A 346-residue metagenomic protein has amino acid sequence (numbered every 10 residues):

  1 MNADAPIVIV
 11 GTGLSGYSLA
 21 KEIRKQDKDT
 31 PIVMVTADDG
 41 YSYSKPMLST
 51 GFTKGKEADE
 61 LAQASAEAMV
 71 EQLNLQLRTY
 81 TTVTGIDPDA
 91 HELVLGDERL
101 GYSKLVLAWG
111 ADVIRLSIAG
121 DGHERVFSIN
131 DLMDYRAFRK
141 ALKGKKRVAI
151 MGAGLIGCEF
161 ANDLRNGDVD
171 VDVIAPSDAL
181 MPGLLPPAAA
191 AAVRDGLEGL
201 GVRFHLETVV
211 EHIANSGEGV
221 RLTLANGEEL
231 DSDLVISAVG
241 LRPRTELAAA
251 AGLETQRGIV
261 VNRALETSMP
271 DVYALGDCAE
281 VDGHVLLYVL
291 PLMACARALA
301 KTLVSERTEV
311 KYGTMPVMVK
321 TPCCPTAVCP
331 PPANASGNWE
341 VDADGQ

Functional and structural regions predicted by a protein language model:
N2-L75, D163-L184: Beta1-alpha1 glycine-rich phosphate/pyrophosphate-binding loop at the start of Rossmann-like nucleotide-binding domains
N2-P6, K25, C278-Q346: Mid-to-C-terminal Rossmann-like scaffold of FAD/NAD(P)H-dependent oxidoreductases
G11-L14, N130-D131, M151-G154: Glycine-rich Rossmann-fold phosphate-binding loop(s) that bind the pyrophosphate of adenine dinucleotide cofactors
D29-P31, Q76-L95, L100, G167-V261: A Rossmann-like FAD-binding core segment of flavoenzymes
T79, P88-D89, V94-K140: Glycine/serine-rich phosphate-binding loop and adjoining beta1-alpha1 elements at the start of nucleotide-handling
V113, I259-V272, P332-G345: FAD-binding beta-loop-beta segment adjacent to the flavin cofactor pocket
G122-K143, G217-T223, E228-K301: FAD-site-proximal beta/loop scaffold in flavoenzymes
A137-L185: Rossmann-like NAD(P)H-binding beta-loop-alpha module
